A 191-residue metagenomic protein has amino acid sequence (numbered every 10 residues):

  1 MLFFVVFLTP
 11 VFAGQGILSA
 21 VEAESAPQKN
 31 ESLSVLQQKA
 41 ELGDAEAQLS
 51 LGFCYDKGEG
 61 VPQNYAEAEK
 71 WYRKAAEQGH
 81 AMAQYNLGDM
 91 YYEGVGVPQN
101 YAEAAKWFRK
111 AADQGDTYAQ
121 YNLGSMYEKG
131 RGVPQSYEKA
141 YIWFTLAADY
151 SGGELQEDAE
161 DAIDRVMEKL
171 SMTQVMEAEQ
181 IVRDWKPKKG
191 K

Functional and structural regions predicted by a protein language model:
M1-F12: Bacterial N-terminal signal peptides
G16-E59: N-terminal segments that cap or nucleate solenoid repeat domains
L18, S50-K57, N86-E93, Q120-K129 (+2 more regions): Hydrophobic face of amphipathic alpha-helices that form TPR/SEL1-like repeat modules and related alpha-solenoid
Q28, L155-K191: Terminal, low-structured helical/coil segments at or just beyond the last alpha-helical repeat
E41-D44, K57-E59, N64, E77-H80 (+6 more regions): Short helix-capping/linker turns of helical repeat alpha-solenoids
L49, K70, Y85, K106 (+3 more regions): TPR/TPR-like alpha-solenoid signature
A81-A83, G115-A119, A148-R165, K191: Boundary/linker segments of alpha-helical solenoid repeat arrays
